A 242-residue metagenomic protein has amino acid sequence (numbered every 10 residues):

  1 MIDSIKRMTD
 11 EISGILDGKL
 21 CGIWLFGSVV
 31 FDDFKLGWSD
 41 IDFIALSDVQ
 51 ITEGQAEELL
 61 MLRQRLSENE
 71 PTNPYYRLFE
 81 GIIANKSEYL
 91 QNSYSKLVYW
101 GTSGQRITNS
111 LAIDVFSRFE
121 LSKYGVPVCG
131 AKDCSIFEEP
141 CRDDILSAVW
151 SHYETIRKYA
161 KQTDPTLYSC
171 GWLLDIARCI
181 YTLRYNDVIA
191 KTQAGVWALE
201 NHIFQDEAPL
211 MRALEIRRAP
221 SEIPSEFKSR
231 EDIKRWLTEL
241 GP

Functional and structural regions predicted by a protein language model:
M1-W24, G54-E57, P242: Helical scaffold of the NTase/Pol beta-like nucleotidyltransferase catalytic core
T9, S117, G195: Generic structural marker for isolated residues within well-ordered, non-membrane alpha-helices of soluble domains
D17-K19, G37, T72-R77: Short helix-terminating capping/connector loops at secondary-structure junctions
L25-R65, L78-G81: Catalytic metal-binding acidic patch
S28, I83-E88, E215-R218: Residues that form or immediately flank small-molecule/cofactor binding pockets and catalytic motifs
A56, M61-T166, C179: Conserved NTP/Mg2+-binding pocket subregion across the NTase superfamily
E120-P242: Conserved nucleotidyltransferase catalytic core and NTase-mimicking acidic/glycine-rich helix/loop elements in nucleic
